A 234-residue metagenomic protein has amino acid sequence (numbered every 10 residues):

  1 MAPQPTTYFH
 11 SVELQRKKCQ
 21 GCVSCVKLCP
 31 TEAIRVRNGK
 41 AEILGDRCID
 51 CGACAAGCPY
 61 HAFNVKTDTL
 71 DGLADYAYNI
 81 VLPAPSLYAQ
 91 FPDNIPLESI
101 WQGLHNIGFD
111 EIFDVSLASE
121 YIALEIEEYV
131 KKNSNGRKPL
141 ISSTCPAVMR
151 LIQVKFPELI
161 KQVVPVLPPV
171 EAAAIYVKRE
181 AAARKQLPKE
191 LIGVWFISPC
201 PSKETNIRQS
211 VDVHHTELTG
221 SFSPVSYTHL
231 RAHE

Functional and structural regions predicted by a protein language model:
M1-Q4, A55-P139, M149, K161-L167: Flanking helices and flexible, charged tails adjoining ferredoxin-like Fe-S electron-transfer domains in multi-subunit
A2-P5, S11-R16, Q20-G45, I49 (+1 more regions): Iron-sulfur cluster-binding cysteine motifs and their immediate structural context in ferredoxin-like electron-transfer
E120-N133, V170-P188: Conserved phosphate-binding catalytic cores of ATP/NTP-utilizing and phosphoryl-transfer enzymes
Q153, T205-D212: A short secondary-structure junction signal
P157-V164, V211-S221: A short alpha->loop->secondary-structure connector
Q162-K178, S221, V225: Short, acidic/small-residue loops that bind anionic groups at enzyme active sites
C200: Phosphate/adenylate-binding glycine loop and adjacent helical scaffold
T228-E234: Conserved small/polar residues in nucleotide/adenosyl-binding loops
